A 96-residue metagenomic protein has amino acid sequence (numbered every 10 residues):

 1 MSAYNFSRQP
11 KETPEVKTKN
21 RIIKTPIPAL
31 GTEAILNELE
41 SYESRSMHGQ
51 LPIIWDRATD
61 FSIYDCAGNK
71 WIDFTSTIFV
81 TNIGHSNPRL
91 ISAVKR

Functional and structural regions predicted by a protein language model:
M1-S2, R96: Short intrinsically disordered, low-complexity coil segments enriched in acidic
A3-T59: Active-site-adjacent loop/helix segments that line or gate small-molecule/cofactor pockets in enzymes
P10-T18, I22-K24, P28, K70-R96: Glycine-rich loop-to-alpha-helix module at the N-terminal edge of alpha/beta enzyme cores
I35, I54, A67, A93-R96: Conserved N-terminal alpha-helix of the aminotransferase class I/II PLP-enzyme fold
P52-D73: Active-site and channel-lining beta-strand-loop segments that bind or position nucleotide-derived/phosphorylated
